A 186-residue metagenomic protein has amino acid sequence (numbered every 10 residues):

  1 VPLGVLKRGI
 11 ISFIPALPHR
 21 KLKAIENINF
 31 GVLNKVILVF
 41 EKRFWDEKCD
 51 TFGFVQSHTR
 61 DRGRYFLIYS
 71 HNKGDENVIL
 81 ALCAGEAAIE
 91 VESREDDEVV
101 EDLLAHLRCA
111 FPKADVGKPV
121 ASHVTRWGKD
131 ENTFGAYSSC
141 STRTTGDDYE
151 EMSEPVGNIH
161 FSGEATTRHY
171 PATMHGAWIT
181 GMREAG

Functional and structural regions predicted by a protein language model:
V1-D50: Central helical "cap/lid" subdomain
V32, D46-G186: Conserved flavin/dinucleotide-binding core of flavoenzymes
